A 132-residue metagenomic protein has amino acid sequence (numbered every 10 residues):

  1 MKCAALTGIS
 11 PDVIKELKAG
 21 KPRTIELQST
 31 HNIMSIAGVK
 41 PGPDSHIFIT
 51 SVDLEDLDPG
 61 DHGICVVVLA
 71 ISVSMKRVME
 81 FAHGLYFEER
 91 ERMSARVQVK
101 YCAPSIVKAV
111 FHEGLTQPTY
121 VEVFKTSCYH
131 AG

Functional and structural regions predicted by a protein language model:
M1-G42: Compositionally biased, charged N-terminal/linker segments
A4-L6, L17-G20, S45-I49, V68 (+2 more regions): Hydrophobic beta-strand residues in large extracellular and virion-surface proteins
I14-E16, D56-P59: Short acidic/glycine-rich loop or secondary-structure boundary segments that cap or lie
R23, P43-S45, H62-I64: A generic structural signal for short beta-strands and their flanking turns/coil linkers
M34-S35, P43, M75-F81: Residues lining hydrophobic/aromatic ligand-binding pockets adjacent to catalytic sites
I36-L57: Short coil-to-beta transition motif at edge beta-strands of beta-rich domains
D58-M75: Short beta-strand-centered aromatic/proline hotspots
G63, R77-G132: Contiguous surface segments at macromolecular interaction interfaces
